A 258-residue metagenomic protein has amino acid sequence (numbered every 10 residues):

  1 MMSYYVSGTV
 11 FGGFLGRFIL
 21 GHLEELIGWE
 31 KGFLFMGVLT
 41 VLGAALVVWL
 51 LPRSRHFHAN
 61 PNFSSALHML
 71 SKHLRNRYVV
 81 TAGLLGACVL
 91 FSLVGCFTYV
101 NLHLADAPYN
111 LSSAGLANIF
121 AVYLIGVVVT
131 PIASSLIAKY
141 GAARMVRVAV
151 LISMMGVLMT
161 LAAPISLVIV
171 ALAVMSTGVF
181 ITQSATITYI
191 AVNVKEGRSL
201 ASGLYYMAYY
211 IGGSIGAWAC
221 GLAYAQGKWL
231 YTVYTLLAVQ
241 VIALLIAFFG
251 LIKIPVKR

Functional and structural regions predicted by a protein language model:
Y4-L51: Helix-loop-helix hairpin linking two adjacent transmembrane segments in secondary transporters
E24, V129-G141, Y224: Helix-to-loop junctions at the C-terminal end of transmembrane segments in multipass secondary transporters
E25-V38, L222-Q240: A membrane-interface helix-boundary motif in multi-pass transporters
V47-N62, F249-R258: Helix-loop junctions on the cytosolic side of multi-pass membrane transporters, especially the intracellular loop
L51-G83: Juxtamembrane intracellular "pre-TM" segments in multi-pass secondary transporters
R75-S92, A173-T177: Pair of pore-lining "gating" transmembrane helices in MFS-fold secondary transporters
A143-T186: C-terminal transmembrane helical hairpin of 12-TM major facilitator-type secondary transporters
V192-W229, T235-L236: A late C-terminal transmembrane helix in Major Facilitator Superfamily
